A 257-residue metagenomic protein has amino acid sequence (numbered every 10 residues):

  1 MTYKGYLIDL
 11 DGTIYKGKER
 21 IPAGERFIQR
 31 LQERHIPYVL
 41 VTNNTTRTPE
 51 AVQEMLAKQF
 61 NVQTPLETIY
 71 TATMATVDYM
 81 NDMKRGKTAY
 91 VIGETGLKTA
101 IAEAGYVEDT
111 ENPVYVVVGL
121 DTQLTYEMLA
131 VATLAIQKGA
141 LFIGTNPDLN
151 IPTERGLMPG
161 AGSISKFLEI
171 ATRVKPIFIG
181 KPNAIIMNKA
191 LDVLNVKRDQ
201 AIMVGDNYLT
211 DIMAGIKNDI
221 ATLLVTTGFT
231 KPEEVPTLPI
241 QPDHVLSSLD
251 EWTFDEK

Functional and structural regions predicted by a protein language model:
T2-I8, K16-E33, R47-E50, E54-Y70 (+2 more regions): Asp-based, Mg2+/Mn2+-dependent phosphohydrolase catalytic module
N44: Conserved phosphate/oxyanion-binding catalytic-loop motifs
